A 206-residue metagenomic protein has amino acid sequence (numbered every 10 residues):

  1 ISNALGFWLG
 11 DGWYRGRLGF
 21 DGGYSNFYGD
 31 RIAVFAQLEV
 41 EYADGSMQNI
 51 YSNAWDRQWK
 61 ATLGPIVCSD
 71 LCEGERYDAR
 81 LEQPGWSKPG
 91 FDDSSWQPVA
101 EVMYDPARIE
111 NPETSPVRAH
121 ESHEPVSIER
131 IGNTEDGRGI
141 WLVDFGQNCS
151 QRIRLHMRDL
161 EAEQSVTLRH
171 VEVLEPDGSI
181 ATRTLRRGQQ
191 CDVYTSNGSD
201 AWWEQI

Functional and structural regions predicted by a protein language model:
I1-I206: Extracellular/oxidizing-compartment recognition motifs
